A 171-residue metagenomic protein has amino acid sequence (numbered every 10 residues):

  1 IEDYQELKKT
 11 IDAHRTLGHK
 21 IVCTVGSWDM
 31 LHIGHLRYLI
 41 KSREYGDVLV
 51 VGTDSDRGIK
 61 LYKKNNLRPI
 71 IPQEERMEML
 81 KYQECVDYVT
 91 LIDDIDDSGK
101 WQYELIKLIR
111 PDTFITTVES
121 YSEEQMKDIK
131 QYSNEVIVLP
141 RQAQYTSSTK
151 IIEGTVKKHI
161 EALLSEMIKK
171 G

Functional and structural regions predicted by a protein language model:
I1-G171: Nucleotidyltransferase catalytic core that binds NTPs
